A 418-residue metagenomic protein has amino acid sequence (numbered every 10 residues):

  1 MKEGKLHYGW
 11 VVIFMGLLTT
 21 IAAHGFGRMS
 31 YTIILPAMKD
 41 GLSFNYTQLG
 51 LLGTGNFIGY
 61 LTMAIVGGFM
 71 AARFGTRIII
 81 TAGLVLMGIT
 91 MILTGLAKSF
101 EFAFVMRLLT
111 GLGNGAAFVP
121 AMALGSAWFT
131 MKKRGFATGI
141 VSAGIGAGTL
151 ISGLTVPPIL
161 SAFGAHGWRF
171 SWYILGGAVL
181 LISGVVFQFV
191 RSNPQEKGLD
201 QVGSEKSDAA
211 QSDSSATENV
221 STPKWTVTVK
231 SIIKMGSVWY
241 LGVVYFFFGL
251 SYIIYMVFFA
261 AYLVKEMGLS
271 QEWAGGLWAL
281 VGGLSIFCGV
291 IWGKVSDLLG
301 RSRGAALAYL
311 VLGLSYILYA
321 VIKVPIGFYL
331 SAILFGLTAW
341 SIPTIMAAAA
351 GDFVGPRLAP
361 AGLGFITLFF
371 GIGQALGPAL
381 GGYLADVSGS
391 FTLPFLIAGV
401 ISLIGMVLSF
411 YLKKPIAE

Functional and structural regions predicted by a protein language model:
M29, F57-I65, L150, G282-V290 (+1 more regions): Residue-level signature of mid-helix packing/kink "hotspots" within the transmembrane helices of 12-pass Major
Y31-L35, M235-F287: Extracytoplasmic gate region of multi-pass secondary transporters
S43, G75, L96-F102, T130 (+3 more regions): Helix-breaking motifs and short loop linkers at transmembrane-helix boundaries and internal kinks in secondary membrane
T62-E101, S296, S302: Conserved MFS/SLC helix-loop-helix module at the cytosolic interface between two early adjacent transmembrane helices
L86, T90, E101-L109, I326-L334: Paired small-residue
M106-G144: Cytoplasmic helix-loop-helix junction between adjacent transmembrane helices in 12-TM secondary transporters
I140-Q195: Helix-loop-helix hairpin linking two adjacent transmembrane segments in secondary transporters
A279-G289, S296-A349: C-terminal transmembrane helical hairpin of 12-TM major facilitator-type secondary transporters
